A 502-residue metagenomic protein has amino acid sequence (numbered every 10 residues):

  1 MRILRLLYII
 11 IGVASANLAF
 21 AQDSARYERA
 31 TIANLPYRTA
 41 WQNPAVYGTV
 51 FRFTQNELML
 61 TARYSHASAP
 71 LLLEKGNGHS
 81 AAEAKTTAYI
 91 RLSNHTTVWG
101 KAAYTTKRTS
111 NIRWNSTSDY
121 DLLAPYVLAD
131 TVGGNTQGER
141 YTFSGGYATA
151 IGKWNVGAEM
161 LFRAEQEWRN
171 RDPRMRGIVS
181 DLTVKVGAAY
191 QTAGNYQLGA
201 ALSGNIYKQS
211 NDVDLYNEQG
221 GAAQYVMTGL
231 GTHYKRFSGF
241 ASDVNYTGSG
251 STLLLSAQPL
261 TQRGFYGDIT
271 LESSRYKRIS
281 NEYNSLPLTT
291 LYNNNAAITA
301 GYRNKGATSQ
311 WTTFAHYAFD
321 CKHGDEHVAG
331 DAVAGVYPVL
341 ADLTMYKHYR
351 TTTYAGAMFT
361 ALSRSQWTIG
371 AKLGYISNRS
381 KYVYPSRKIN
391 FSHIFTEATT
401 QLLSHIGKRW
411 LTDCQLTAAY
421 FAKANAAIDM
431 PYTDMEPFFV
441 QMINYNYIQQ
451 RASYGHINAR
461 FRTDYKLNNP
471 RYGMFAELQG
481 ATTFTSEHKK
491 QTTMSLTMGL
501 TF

Functional and structural regions predicted by a protein language model:
S24-A25, G194, K490-F502: Outer-membrane beta-barrel "beta-signal"
R52-L58, N94-G100, G152-A158, G194-A200 (+7 more regions): Outer-envelope beta-barrel architecture signal
L58-A62, G100-A102, A158-M160, V186 (+10 more regions): Membrane-embedded beta-strand positions of outer-membrane beta-barrel proteins
A62-S68, Y104-R108, T149-K153, F162-Q166 (+10 more regions): Transmembrane beta-strands of outer-membrane beta-barrel pores
A69-K75, N111-T117, W168-M175, N211-N217 (+6 more regions): Outer-membrane beta-barrel translocator domains and adjoining extracellular loop/strand segments of Gram-negative
E74-S80, G133-Q137, R174-I178, D243-S249 (+5 more regions): Replace "Gram-negative outer membrane beta-barrel proteins" with "bacterial and organellar outer membrane beta-barrel
A84-I90, F143-T149, V184-Y190, L253-P259 (+9 more regions): Residues on the lipid-exposed face of transmembrane beta-strands in outer-membrane beta-barrel proteins
T232-A371: Long, internal scaffold/assembly segments composed of regular secondary structure
